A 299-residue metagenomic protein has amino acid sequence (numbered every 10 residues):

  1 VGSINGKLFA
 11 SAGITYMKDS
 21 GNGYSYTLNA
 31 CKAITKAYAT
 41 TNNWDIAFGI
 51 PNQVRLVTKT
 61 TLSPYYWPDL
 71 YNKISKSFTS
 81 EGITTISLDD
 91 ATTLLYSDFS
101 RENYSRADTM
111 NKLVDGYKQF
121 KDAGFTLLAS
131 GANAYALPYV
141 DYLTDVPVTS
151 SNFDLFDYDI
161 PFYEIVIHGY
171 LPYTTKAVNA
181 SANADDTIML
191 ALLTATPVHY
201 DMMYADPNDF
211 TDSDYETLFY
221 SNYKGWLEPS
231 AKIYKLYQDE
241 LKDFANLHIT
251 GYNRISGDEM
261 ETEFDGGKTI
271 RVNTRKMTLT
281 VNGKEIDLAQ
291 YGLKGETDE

Functional and structural regions predicted by a protein language model:
V1-K7, Y117-K121: Surface-exposed amphipathic alpha-helices with a cationic face
G13-E299: Active-site-proximal substrate-binding groove within the catalytic cores of carbohydrate-active enzymes
